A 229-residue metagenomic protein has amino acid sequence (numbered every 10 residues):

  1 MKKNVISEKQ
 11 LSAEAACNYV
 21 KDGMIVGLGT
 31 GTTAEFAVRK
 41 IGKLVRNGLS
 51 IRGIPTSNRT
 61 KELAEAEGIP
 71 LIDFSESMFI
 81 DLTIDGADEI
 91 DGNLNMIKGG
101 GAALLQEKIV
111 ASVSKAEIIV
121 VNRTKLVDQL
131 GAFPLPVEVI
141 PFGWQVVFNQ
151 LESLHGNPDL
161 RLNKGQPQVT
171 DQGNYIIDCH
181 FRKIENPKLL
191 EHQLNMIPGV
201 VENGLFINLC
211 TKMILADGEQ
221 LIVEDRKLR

Functional and structural regions predicted by a protein language model:
K2-D85: N-terminal active-site beta-alpha-beta segment that forms phosphate/nucleotide-binding and substrate-recognition loops
K3-S7, N58-R229: Conserved phosphate- and dinucleotide-binding cores of soluble alpha/beta proteins, encompassing both enzyme active
